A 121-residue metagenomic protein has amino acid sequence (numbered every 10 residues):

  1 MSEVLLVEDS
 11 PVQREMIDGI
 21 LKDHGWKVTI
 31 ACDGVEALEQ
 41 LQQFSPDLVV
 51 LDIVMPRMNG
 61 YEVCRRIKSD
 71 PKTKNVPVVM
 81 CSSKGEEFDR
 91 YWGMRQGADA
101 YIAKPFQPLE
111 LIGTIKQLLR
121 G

Functional and structural regions predicted by a protein language model:
E8: Conserved acidic carboxylate
E15-D23: Charged docking surfaces used in two-component/phosphorelay signaling
I30-L48: Acidic, metal-coordinating helix/loop segments flanking the phosphotransfer/catalytic sites of two-component signaling
M55: Receiver (REC) domain active-site loop signature in two-component systems and cognate sites in sensor histidine kinases
F106-K116: C-terminal output helix
